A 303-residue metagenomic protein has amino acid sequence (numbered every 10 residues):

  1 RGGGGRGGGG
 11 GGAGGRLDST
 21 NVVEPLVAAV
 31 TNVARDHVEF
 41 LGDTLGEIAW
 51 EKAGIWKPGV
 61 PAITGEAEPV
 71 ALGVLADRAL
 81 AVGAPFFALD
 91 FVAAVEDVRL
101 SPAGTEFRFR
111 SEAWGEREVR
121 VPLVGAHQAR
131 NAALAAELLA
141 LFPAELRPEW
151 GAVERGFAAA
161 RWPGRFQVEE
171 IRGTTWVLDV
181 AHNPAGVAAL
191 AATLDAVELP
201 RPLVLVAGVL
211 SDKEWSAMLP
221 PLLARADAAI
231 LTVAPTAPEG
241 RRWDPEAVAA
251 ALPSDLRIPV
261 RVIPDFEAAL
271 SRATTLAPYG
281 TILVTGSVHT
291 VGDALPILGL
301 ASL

Functional and structural regions predicted by a protein language model:
R1-F40, L72-E118: Extended acidic/charged loop-beta regions that coordinate divalent cations and stabilize anionic phosphate/carboxylate
G2-G7, L17-A29, V33-A34, E47 (+1 more regions): Nucleotide phosphate-binding/pyrophosphate-handling subdomain across enzymes that bind or process nucleotide phosphates
A49-P58: Membrane-proximal helix-turn-helix segments that form the acceptor-binding/catalytic region of lipid-linked
K57-E66: Short loop-to-beta-strand entry elements in the cores of soluble alpha/beta enzymes
G65-E66, R78-L100, V121-A126, W150-A160 (+5 more regions): Beta-strand->loop->alpha-helix junctions that form or flank phosphate-binding loops in nucleotide-handling enzymes
E68-R78, G83, A103-E106, A140 (+3 more regions): C-terminal helical cap/extension that packs against the catalytic core of soluble nucleotide-cofactor enzymes
S287: Active-site-proximal loop/hinge segments that shape catalytic or ion-binding/gating pockets
